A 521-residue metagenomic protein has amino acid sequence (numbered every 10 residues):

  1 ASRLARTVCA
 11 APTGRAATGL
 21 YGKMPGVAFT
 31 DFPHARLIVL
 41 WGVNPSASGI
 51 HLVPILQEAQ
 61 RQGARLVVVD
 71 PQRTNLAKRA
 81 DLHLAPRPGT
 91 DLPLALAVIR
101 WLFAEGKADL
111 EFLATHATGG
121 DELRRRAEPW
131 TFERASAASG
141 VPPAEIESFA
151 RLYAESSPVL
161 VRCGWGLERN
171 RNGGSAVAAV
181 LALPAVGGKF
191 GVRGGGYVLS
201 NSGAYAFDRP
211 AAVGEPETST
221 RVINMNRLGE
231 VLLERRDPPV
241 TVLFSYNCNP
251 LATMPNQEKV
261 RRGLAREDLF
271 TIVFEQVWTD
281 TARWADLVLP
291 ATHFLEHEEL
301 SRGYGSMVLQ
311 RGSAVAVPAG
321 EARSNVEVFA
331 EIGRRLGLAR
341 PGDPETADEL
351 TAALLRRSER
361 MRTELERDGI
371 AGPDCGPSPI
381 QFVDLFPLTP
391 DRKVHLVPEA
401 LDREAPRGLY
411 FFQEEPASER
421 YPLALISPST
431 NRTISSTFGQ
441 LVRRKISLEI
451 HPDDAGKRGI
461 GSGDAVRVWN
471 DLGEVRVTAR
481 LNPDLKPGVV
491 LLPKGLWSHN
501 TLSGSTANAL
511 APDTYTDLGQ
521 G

Functional and structural regions predicted by a protein language model:
A1-H34, K189-P210: Anionic-ligand anchoring segments at beta-strand to alpha-helix junctions in alpha/beta enzyme folds, i.e., glycine
A59-L66, R266-F270: A short helix->loop->beta-strand "cap" motif at the edges of active sites that frequently abuts
G63-V67, Q72-S156: Long, well-ordered, tryptophan-enriched scaffold segments
Q72-N75, V277-S313: Flexible glycine/proline-rich, aromatic-decorated loop/lid segments
Y153-D237, D374-G376, K393-H395, A400: A glycine-rich, hydrophobic/aromatic-adjacent loop/helix-cap motif
S175, D208-P210, P216-E217, D348-G439: Long, low-complexity segments enriched in small/aliphatic residues
V260, R266-F270, F274-T279, R311-G337 (+1 more regions): Phosphate/diphosphate-binding loops
A319, S324-G369, S436-E449, D453-G521: Long, contiguous, secondary-structure-rich segments that constitute the structural scaffold of globular domains
